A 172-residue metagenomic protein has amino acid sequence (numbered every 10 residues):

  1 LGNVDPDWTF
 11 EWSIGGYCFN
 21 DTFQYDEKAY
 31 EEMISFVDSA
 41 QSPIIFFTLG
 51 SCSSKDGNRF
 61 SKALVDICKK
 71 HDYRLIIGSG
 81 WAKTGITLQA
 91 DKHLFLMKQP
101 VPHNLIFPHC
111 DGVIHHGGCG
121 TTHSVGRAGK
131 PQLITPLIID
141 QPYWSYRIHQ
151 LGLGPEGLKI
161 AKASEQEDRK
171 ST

Functional and structural regions predicted by a protein language model:
L1-S171: Catalytic core of nucleotide-sugar-dependent glycosyltransferases
